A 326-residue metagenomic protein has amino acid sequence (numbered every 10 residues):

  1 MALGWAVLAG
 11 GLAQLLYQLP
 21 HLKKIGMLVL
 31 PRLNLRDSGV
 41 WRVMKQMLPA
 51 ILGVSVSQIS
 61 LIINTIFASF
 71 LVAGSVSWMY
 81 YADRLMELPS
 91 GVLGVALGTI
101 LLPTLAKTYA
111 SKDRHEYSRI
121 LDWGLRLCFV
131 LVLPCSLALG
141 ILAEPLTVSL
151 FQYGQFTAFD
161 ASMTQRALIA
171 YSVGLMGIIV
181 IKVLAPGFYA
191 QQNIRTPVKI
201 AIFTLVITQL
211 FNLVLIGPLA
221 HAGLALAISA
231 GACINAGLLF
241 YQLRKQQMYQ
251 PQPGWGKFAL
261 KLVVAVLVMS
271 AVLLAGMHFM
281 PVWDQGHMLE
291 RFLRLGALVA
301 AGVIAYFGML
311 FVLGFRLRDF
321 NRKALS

Functional and structural regions predicted by a protein language model:
M1-K23, T204-T208, H221-Q242: Hydrophobic alpha-helical transmembrane segments
L19-S55, K245-L260: Interhelical loop/hinge segments that connect adjacent transmembrane helices in multipass membrane
M44, Y80, L101, D113-L142 (+2 more regions): Interfacial transmembrane-helix starts/ends
K45-Q46, A68-L88, F159-Q165, L298: Interfacial/gating helices of multi-pass transporter permease domains
V95-D113, A185: Helix-loop junctions and terminal segments of transmembrane helices in multi-pass membrane transport/translocation
G140-G174, Q285-L289: Interfacial segments at transmembrane-helix termini and the short loops linking adjacent helices
V173, V180-V214: Alpha-helical transmembrane segments of multi-pass membrane transporters/permeases
A275-S326: Membrane-proximal transmembrane or re-entrant/amphipathic helices at the cytosolic face
